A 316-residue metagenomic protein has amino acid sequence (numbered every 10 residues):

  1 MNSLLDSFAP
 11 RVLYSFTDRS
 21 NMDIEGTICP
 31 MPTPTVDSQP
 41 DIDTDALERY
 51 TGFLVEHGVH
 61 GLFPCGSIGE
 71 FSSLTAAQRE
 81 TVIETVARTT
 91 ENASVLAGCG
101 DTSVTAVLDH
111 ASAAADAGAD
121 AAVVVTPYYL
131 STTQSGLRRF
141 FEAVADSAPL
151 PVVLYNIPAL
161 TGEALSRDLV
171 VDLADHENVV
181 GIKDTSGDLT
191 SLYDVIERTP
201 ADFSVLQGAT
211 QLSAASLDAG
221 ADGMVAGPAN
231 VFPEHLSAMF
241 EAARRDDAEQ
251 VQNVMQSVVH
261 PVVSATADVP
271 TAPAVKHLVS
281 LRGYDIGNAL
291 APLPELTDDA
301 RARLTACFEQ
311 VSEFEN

Functional and structural regions predicted by a protein language model:
M1-I28, D41-D45, V275, R301-N316: Haloarchaeal acidic low-complexity proteome signature biased toward cell-envelope/secretome components but also
D23-C29, T33-T161: Active-site beta->alpha loop and helix N-cap motifs at the rims of alpha/beta catalytic domains
I42, D218-N316: Structured C-terminal cap/extension of enzyme domains
L47, R79, I83, V107 (+7 more regions): A general structural signal for well-ordered alpha-helical segments in protein cores
H57, T81, T85-T89, A113 (+8 more regions): Alpha-helical structural signal in soluble globular domains
L74-A77, D109, Q134-L137, L165-R167 (+5 more regions): Short secondary-structure transition/capping segments
N156, N178-V179, A291: Glycine-rich phosphate-binding "P-loop"
L160-S257, T266: Catalytic alpha/beta core domains of metabolic enzymes, predominantly
